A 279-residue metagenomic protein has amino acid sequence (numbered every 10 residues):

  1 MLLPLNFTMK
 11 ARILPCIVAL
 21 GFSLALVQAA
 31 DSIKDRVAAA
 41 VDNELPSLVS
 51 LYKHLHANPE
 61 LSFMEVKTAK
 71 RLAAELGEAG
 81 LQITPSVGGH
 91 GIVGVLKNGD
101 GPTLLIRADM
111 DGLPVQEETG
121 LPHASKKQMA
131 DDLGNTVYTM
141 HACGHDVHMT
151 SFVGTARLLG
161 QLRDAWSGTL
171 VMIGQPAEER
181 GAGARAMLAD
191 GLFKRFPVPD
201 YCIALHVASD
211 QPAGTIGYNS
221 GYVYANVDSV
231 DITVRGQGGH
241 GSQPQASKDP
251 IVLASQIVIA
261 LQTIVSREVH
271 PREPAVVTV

Functional and structural regions predicted by a protein language model:
L2-C16: Bacterial N-terminal signal peptides that target proteins for export
L3, F7, L26-A29, P271-V279: Short, intrinsically disordered, charge-balanced linker/junction segments flanking boundaries in proteins
P15-A25: Bacterial N-terminal signal peptides
C16, V49, G88, D100 (+2 more regions): A short, polar/charged loop/turn motif at coil->beta-strand junctions and beta-hairpin connectors
L20-F22, T155, P250: Alpha-helical transmembrane segments and their juxtamembrane interfaces
A30-H141, D146, T150-G168: Acidic/His- and Gly-rich active-site-bordering loop/insert found across diverse amide/peptide-bond hydrolases
Q128-M140, D146-V147, L158-L159, D164-T278: Histidine/acidic-residue-rich, glycine-tolerant segments that coordinate divalent metal ions
